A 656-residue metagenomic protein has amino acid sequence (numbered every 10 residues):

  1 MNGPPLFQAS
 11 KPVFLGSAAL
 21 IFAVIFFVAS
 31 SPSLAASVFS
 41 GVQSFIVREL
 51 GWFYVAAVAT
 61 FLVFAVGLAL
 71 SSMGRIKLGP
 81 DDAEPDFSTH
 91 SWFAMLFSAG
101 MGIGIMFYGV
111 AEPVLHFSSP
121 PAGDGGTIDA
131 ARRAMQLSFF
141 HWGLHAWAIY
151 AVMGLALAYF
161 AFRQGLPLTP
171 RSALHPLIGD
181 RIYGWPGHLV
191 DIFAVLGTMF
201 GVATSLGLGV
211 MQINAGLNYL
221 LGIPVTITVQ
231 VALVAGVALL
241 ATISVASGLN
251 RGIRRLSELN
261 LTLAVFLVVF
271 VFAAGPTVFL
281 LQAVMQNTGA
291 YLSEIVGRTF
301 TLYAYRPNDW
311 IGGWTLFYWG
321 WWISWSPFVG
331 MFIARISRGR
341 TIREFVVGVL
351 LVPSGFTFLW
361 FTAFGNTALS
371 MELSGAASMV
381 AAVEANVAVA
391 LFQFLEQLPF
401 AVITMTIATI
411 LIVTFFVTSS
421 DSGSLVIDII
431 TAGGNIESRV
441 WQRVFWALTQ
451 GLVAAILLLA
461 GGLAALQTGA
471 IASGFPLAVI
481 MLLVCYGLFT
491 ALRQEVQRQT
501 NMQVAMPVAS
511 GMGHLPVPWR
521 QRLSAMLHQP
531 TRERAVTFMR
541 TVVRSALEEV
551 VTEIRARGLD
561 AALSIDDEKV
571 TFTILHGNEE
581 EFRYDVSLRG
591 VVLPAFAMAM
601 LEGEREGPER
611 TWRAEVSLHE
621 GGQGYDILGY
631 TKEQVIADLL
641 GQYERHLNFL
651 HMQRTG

Functional and structural regions predicted by a protein language model:
M1-A130: N-terminal alpha-helical transmembrane segments of multi-pass membrane transport and channel/translocase proteins
M1-L6, S31-I46, A65-D86, A134-H141 (+7 more regions): Membrane-water interface regions at transmembrane-helix termini and the short interhelical loops of multi-pass membrane
M1-Q8, L70-P80, V349, F361-Q397 (+3 more regions): Terminal cytosolic tails of multi-pass membrane transporters, especially the segment immediately following the final
M1-Q8, P12, P167-W185, G209-A232 (+4 more regions): Helix-loop-helix connectors at the membrane interface of multi-pass transporters/channels
N2-P4, S37-Q43, L70-T89, V114-L137 (+4 more regions): Flexible loop linkers connecting adjacent transmembrane helices in multi-pass alpha-helical membrane transporters
P5-L15, A19-A29, L62-V66, M101-I105 (+6 more regions): Helix-loop-helix module between adjacent transmembrane segments
A194-R340, V347, V352-M405: Membrane-embedded translocation segments of transport machinery
E549-G603: Amphipathic, interaction-prone secondary-structure segments
